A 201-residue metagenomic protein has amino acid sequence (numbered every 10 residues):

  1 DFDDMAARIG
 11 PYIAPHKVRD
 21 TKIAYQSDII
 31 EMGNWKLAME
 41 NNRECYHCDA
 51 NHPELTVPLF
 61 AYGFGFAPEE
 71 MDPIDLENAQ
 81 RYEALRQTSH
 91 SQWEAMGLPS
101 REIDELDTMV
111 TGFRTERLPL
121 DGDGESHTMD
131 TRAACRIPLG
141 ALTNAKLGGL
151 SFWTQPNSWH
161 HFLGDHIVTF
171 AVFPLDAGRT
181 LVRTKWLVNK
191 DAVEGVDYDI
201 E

Functional and structural regions predicted by a protein language model:
D1-E201: C-terminal catalytic domain of Rieske-type non-heme iron oxygenases
